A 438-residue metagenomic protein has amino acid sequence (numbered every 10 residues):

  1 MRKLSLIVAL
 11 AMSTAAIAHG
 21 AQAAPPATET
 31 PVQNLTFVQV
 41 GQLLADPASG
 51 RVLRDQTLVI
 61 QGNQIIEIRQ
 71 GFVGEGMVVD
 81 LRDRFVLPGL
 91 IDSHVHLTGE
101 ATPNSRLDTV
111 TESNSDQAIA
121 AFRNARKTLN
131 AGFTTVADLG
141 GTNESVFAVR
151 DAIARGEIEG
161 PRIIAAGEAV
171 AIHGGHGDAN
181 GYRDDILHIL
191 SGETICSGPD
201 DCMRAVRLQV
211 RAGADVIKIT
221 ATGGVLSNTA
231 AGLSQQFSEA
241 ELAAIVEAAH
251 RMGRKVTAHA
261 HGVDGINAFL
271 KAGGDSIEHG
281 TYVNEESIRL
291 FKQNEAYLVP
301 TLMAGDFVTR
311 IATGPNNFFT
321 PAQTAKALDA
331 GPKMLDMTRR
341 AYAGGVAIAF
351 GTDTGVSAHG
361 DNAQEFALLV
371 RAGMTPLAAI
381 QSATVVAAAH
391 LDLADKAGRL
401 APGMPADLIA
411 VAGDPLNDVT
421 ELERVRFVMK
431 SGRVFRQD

Functional and structural regions predicted by a protein language model:
P25-N34, L43, A48-L87, D108: Histidine-rich, glycine-flanked metal-binding segment
P26-E29, L43-T57, R69-Q70, T375-I380 (+1 more regions): Acidic, glycine-enriched loop/beta-strand segments at the rims of small-molecule binding/catalytic pockets
R84-E157, H173-D178, A240, D264 (+1 more regions): Metal-associated gating/positioning segment near the N- to mid-region
G99-Q117, R126, H173-S191, V225-E239 (+1 more regions): Active-site gating loops and adjacent loop-to-helix segments of metal-dependent hydrolytic enzymes
A101-N104, S227-T229, I266-A272, A304-N317 (+4 more regions): Histidine/acidic-residue-rich catalytic or RNA/ligand-binding cores of hydrolases and nuclease-related proteins
T109, R251, F319-P321, L328-P415: His/Asp/Glu-enriched, well-ordered alpha-helical/loop segment that forms or immediately abuts the divalent-metal
A120-V146, E159-A169, A214-S227, K255 (+2 more regions): Divalent metal-dependent hydrolysis catalytic cores, especially in the metallo-beta-lactamase
D151-A169, G232-A258, V299-M303: Alpha-helix-loop-beta-strand connector modules within alpha/beta enzyme cores
